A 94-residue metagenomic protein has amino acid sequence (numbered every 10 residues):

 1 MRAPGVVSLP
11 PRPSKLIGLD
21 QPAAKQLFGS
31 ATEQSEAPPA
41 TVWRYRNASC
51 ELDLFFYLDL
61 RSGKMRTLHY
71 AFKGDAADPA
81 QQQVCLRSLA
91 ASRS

Functional and structural regions predicted by a protein language model:
M1-S94: Residues within mature, well-folded domains
